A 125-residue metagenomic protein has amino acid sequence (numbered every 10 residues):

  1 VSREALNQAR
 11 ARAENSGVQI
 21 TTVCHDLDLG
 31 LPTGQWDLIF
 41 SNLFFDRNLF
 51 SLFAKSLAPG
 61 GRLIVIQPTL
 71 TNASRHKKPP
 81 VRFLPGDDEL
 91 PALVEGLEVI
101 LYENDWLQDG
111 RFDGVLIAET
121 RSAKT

Functional and structural regions predicted by a protein language model:
S2-E4: Conserved SAM/SAH-binding beta-strand->alpha-helix loop
A9-R10: Conserved SAM-binding loop
N15-D28: Conserved SAM-binding strand-loop segment of SAM-dependent methyltransferases
D28-L38: A short acidic, Gly/Pro-enriched loop at the edge of an enzyme's catalytic core that lines a small-molecule cofactor
F45-A58: A short, conserved alpha-helix within the catalytic core of class I
G60-A73: Conserved beta-strand signature within the Rossmann-like core of class I S-adenosyl-L-methionine
V81-E103, G114: Short alpha-helix
N104-T125: Core SAM-dependent methyltransferase catalytic element
